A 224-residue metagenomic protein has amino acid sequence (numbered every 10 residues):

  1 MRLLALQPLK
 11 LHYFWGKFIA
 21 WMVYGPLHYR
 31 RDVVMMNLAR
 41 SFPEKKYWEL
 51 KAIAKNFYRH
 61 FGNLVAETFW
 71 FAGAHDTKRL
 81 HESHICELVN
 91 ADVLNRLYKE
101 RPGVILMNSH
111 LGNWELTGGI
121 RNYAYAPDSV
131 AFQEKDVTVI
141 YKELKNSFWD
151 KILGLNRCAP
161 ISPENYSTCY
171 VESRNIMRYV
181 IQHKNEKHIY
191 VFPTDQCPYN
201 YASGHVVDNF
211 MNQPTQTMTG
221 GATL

Functional and structural regions predicted by a protein language model:
M1-N113, I152-N156: Membrane-anchoring hydrophobic helices of lipid-metabolizing enzymes
A72-L224: Soluble catalytic domains of membrane acyltransferases
